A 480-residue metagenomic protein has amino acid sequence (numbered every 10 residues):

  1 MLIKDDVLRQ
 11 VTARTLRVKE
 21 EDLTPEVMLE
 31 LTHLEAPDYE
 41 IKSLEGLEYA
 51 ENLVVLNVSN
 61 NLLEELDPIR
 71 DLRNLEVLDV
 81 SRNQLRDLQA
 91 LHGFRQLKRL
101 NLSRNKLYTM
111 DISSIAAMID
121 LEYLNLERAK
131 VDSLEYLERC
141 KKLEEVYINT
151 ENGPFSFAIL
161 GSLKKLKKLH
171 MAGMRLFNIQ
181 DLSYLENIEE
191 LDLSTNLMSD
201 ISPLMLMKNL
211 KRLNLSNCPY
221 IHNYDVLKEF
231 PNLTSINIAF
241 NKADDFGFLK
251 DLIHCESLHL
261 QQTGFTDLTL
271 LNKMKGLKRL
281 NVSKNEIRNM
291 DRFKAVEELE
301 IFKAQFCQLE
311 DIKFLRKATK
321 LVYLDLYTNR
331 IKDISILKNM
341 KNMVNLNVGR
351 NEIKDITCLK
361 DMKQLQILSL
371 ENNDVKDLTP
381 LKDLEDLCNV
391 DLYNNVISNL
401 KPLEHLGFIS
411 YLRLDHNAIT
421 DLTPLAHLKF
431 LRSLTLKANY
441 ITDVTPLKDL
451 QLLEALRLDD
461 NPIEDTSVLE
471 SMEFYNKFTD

Functional and structural regions predicted by a protein language model:
M1-E51: LRR flanking "cap" motifs
M1-L2, S471-E473: Short, Lys/Arg-enriched, disordered terminal segments
L2-A13, F94, N101-S103, E138-Y147: Conserved long hydrophobic alpha-helices within structured protein cores
E30-K42, N52-E64, P68, N74-L85 (+24 more regions): Concave beta-strand-loop units of leucine-rich repeat
L44-L47, L66-I69, L88-L91, M110-I115 (+17 more regions): Canonical leucine-rich repeat
